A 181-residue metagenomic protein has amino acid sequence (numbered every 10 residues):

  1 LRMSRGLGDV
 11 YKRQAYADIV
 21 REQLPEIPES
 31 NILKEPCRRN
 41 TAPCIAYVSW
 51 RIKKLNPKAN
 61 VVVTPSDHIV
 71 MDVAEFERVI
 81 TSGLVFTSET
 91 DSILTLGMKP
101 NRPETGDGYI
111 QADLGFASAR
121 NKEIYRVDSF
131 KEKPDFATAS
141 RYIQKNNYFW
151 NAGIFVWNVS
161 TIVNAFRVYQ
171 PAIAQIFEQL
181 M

Functional and structural regions predicted by a protein language model:
L1-Y11: Single conserved hydrophobic/aromatic residue that forms the stacking wall/gate of nucleotide- or nucleobase-binding
K12, T64, W157: A conserved hydrophobic position in a structured secondary element of the catalytic/binding core that shapes
Q14-A15, S160: Alpha-helix/helix-capping structural signal
D18-P28: Acidic donor-binding segment of Leloir-type glycosyltransferases
I27-N31, R126: A short helix-to-beta-strand connector/capping loop
S30-A117, V163-Q170: Conserved beta-loop-beta/alpha segment of the NTase-like Rossmann-fold superfamily that binds/positions NTPs
Y109-M181: Catalytic core of tubulin tyrosine ligase-like
